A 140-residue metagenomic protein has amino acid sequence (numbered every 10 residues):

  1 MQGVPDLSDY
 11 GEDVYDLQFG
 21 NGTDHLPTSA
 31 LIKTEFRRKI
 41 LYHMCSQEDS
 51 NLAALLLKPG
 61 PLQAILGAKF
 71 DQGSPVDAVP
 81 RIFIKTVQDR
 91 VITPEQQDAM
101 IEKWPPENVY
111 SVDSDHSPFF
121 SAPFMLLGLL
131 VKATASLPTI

Functional and structural regions predicted by a protein language model:
M1-S29, A64-I65, D98: Flexible "cap/lid" loop of the alpha/beta hydrolase fold
S8, L127-V131: Compositionally biased amphipathic helical and low-complexity segments enriched in hydrophobic
G11-N21, Q47-K58: Short, charged N-terminal helix-start/capping segments
G22-T23, V131, A135-I140: Eukaryotic N-terminal low-complexity, Ser/Thr- and Lys/Arg-rich leader segments that predominantly function as
S29-E35, P80: Short, basic/glycine-rich phosphate-binding loops at helix/coil junctions that contact nucleotide phosphates
T34-F36, S111-V112: Short glycine-enriched loop/turn motifs at secondary-structure junctions
E35-M44: Helix-loop "lid/cap" segments that line or gate small-molecule binding pockets
E48-N51, L55-F120, F124, G128 (+1 more regions): Conserved serine/cysteine hydrolase catalytic core
